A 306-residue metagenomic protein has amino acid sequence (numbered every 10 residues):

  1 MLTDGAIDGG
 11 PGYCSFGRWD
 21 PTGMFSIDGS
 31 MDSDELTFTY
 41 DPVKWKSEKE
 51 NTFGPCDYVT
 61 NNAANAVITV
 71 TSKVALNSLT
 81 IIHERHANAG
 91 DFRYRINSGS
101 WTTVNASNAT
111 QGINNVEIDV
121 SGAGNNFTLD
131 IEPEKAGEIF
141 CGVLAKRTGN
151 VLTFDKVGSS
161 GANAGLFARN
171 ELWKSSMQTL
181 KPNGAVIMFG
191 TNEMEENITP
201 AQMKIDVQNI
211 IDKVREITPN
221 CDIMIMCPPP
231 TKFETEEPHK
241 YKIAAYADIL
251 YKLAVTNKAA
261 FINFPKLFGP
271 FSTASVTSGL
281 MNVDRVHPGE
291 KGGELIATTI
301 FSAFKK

Functional and structural regions predicted by a protein language model:
M1-I205, H287-P288: Conserved SGNH/GDSL esterase-like catalytic core that processes O-acyl groups on lipids and polysaccharides
L2-I7, Q178, G190, Q208 (+3 more regions): Sec-exported extracytoplasmic/periplasmic mature domains
G122-A123, Q178-T179, I217-T218, V255-T256 (+2 more regions): Extracellular/periplasmic catalytic domains that process cell-envelope and extracellular macromolecules
F140, C221-I223, A259: Hydrophobic anchor at the start of a short beta-strand that flanks the dinucleotide cofactor-binding loop
D155, M224, A260-I262: Hydrophobic/aromatic beta-strand patches that form the interior of the parallel beta-sheet core in alpha/beta enzyme
R169, P230-K306: Catalytic His-Asp segment of secreted/periplasmic serine-dependent ester chemistry enzymes
S175, N183, A201, I205-D212 (+5 more regions): Solvent-exposed, polar/charged alpha-helical surfaces in well-ordered, non-transmembrane soluble domains, broadly
V186-E195, I210-D248, K252: Active-site segments of SGNH/GDSL-like serine hydrolases that catalyze O-acetyl group transfer/hydrolysis on lipids
